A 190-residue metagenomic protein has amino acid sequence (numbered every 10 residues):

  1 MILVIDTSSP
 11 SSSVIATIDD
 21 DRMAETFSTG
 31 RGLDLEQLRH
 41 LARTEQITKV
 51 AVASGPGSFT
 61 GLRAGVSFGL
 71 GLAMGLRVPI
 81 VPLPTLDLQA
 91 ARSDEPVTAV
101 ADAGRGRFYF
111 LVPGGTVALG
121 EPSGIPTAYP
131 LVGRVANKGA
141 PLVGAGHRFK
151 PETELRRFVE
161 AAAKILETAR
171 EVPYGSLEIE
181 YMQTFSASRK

Functional and structural regions predicted by a protein language model:
M1-D21, G30-G32, E36, V81-K190: Oxyanion-binding and handling regions
A24-K49: Helix-rich "cap/lid" substructures immediately adjacent to catalytic or cofactor-binding pockets
E25-S28, S54-F59, F149: A short glycine/serine-rich beta->alpha loop
T26-S28, T48, L62-V66, F158 (+1 more regions): Alpha-helical context
Q46-G55, Y129-N137: Short glycine-rich phosphate-binding loop at a beta-alpha junction
K49-P79: DPxDG-like acidic metal-binding loop motif
